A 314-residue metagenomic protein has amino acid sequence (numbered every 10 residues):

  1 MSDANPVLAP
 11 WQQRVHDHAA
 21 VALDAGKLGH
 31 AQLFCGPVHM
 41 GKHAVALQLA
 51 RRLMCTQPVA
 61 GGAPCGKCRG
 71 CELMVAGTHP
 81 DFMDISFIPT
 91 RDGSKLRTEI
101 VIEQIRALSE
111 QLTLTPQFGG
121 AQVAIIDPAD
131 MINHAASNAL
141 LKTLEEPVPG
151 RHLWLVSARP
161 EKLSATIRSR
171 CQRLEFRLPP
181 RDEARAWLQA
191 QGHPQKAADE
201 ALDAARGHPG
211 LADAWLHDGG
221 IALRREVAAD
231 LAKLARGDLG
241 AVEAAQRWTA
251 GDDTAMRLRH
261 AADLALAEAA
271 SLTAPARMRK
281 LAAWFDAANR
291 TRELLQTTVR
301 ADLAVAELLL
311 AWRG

Functional and structural regions predicted by a protein language model:
M1-A135: Clamp-loader machinery-focused feature within the broader ASCE/P-loop NTPase space
M1-R52, P149-H152, A158-H260, A265-G314: Charged, glycine-rich active-site and insertion segments that engage polyanionic ligands
P80-M83, I88, P128-N138, E145 (+2 more regions): N-terminal functional module detector in eukaryotic proteins
T113, N138-H152: Conserved catalytic/switch belt of AAA+ P-loop NTPases
G119-V123, V148-W154: Loop/turn-to-beta-strand initiation segments
